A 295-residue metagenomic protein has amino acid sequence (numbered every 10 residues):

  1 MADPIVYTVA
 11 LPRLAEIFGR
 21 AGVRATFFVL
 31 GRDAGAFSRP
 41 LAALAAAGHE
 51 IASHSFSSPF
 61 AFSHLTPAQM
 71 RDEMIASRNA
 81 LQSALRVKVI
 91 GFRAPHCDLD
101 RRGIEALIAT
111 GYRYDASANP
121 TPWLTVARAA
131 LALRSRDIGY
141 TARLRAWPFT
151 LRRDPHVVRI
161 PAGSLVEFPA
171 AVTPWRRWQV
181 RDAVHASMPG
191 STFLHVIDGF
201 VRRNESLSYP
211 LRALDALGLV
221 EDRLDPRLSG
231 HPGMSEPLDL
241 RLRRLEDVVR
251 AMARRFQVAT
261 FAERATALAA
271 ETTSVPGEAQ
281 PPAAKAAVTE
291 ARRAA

Functional and structural regions predicted by a protein language model:
M1-E50, S83: Active-site beta->alpha N-cap acidic-glycine motif
D3-T8, T26-R39, P59-M70, R93-R102 (+2 more regions): Acidic-and-aromatic substrate-binding clefts and catalytic sites of carbohydrate-active enzymes
F18, I51-H54, S77, F92 (+4 more regions): Conserved, mostly hydrophobic/aromatic
R20-G22, S187-A295: C-terminal domain-boundary segment and adjacent tail
R32-A34, S57-S58, H96-L99, N119-T121 (+3 more regions): Short, solvent-exposed loop/turn segments at secondary-structure junctions
M70-L81: An active-site-proximal "capping" alpha-helix that borders the catalytic cofactor pocket
S83, V87-E205, P210: Active-site-adjacent pocket scaffolds in enzyme catalytic domains
